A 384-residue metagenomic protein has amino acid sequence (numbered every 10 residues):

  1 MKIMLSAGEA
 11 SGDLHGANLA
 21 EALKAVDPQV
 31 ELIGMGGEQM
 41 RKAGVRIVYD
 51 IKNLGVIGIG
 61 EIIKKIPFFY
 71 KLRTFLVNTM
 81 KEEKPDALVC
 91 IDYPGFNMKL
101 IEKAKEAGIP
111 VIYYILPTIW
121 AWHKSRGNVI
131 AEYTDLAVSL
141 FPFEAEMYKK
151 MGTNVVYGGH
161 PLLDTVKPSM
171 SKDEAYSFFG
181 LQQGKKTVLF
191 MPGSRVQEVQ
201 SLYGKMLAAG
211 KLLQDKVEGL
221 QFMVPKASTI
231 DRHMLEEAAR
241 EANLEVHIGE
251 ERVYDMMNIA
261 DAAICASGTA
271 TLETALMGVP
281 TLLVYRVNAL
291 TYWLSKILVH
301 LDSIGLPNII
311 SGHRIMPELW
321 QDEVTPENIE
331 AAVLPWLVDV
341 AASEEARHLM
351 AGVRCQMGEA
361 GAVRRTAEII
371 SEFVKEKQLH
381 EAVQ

Functional and structural regions predicted by a protein language model:
M1-Q384: Nucleotide-activated sugar donor-binding and catalytic core shared by glycosyltransferases and related lipid-linked
